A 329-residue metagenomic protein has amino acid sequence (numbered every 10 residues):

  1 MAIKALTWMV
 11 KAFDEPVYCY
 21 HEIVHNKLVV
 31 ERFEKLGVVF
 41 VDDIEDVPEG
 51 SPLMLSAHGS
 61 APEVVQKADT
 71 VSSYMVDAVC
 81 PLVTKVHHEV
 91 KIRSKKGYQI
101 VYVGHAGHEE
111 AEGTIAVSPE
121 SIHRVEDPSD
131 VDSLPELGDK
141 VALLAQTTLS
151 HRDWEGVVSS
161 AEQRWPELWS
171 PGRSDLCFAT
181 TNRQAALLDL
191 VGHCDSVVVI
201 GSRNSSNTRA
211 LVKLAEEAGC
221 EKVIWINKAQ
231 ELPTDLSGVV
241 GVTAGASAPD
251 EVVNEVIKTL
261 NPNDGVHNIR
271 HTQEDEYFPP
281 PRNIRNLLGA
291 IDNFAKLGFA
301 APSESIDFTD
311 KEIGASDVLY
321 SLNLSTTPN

Functional and structural regions predicted by a protein language model:
M1-A244, D250-E251, E255-N329: The feature marks the mature, well-folded catalytic cores of soluble enzymes
